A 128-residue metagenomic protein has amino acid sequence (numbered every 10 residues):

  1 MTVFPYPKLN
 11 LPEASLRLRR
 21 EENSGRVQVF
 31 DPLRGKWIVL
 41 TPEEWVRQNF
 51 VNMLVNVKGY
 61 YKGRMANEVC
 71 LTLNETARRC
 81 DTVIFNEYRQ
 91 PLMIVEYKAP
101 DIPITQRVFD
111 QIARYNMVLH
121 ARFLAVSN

Functional and structural regions predicted by a protein language model:
M1-F123: A short, conserved, highly charged catalytic patch centered on acidic carboxylates
N128: Catalytic phosphate/metal-binding cores of nucleic-acid and nucleotide-processing enzymes, i.e., regions that mediate
